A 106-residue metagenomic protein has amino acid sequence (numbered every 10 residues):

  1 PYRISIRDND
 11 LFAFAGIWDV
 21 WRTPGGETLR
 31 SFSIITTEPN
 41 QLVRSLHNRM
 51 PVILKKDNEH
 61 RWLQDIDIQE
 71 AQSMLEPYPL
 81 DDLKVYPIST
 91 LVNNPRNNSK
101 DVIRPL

Functional and structural regions predicted by a protein language model:
P1-L106: Short linear sequence motif anchored by a di-proline
